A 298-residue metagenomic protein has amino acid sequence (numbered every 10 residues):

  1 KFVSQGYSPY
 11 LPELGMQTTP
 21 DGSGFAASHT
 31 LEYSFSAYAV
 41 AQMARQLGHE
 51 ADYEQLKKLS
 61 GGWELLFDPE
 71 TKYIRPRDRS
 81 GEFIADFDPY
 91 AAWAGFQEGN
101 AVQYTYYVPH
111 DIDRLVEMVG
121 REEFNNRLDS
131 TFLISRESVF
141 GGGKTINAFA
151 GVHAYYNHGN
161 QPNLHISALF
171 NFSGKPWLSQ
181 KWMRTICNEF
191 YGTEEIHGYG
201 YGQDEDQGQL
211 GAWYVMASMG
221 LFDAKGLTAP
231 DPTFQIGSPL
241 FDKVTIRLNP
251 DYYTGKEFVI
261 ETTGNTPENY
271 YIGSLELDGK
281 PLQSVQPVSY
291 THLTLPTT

Functional and structural regions predicted by a protein language model:
K1-G61, L65-V259, Y290: Active-site core of glycosidic bond-cleaving carbohydrate-active enzymes
S8-L11, T266, K280, L295: Intrinsic-disorder/low-complexity coil detector
L240-Q286: C-terminal structured "cap/appendage" subdomains that terminate the fold
T291-T297: Conserved small/polar residues in nucleotide/adenosyl-binding loops
